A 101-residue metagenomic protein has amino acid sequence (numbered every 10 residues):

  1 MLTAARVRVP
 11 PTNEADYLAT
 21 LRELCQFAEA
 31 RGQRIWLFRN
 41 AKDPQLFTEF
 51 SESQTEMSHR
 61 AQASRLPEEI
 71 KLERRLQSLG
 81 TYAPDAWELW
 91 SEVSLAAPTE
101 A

Functional and structural regions predicted by a protein language model:
L2-R8, T48: Active-site-flanking beta-strand signature of metal-NTP-handling nucleotidyl enzymes and homologous cyclase-like
R8-A19: Short, surface-exposed ligand-recognition loops at beta-strand->loop->(often short) alpha-helix junctions that present
V9-P11, S53-T55, S91: Non-catalytic surface loops within mature trypsin-like serine protease
E23-W36, E52-E88: An amphipathic, aromatic/His-enriched active-site/gating alpha helix that lines ligand/cofactor pockets
K42-L46: Short acidic/glycine-enriched loop/turn segments that link adjacent beta-strands
F47, A63, A97-A101: Vicinal oxygen chelate
D85-A101: Short, low-order "capping/linker" segments at domain edges
